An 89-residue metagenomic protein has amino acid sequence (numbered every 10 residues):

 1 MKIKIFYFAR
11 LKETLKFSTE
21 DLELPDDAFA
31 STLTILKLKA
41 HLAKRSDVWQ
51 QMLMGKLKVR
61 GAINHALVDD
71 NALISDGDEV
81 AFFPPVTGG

Functional and structural regions predicted by a protein language model:
M1-G88: Ubiquitin-like/PB1-type beta-grasp interaction modules and other compact soluble beta-rich domains
